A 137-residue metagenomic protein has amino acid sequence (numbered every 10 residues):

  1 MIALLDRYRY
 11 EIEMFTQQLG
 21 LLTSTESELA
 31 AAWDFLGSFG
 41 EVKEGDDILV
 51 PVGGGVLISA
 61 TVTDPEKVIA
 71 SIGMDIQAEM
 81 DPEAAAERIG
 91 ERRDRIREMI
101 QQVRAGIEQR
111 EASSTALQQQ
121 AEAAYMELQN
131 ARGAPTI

Functional and structural regions predicted by a protein language model:
M1-I72, I76-I137: Intrinsically disordered, low-complexity regulatory regions in eukaryotic proteins
